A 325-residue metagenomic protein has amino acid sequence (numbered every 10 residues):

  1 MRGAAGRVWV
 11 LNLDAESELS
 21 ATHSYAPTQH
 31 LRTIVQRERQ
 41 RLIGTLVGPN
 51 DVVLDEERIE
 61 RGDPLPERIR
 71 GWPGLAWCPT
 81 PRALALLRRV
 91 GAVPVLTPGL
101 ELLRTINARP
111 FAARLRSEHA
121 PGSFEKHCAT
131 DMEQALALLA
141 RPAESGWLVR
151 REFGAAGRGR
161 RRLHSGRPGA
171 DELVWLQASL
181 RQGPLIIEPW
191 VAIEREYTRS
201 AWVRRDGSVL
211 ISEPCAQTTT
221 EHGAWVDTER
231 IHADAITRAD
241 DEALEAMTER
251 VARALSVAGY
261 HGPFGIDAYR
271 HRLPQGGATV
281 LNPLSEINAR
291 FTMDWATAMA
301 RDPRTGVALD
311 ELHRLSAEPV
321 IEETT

Functional and structural regions predicted by a protein language model:
R2-L11, E16-Q36, Q40-G44: N-terminal-proximal low-complexity accessory segments that begin disordered and transition into the first
R32-G48, V53-A137, R141, G154-A155: Conserved N-proximal alpha/beta basic substrate-recognition cap immediately N-terminal to, or forming the N-lobe
G122, G146-V149, H164-A192, A252-L255: Conserved ATP-binding module of the ATP-grasp superfamily
E125-C128, G146-E172, R195-T198, E221-I236: Glycine-rich phosphate-binding loop of ATP-grasp-fold ATP-dependent ligases
L148, L284-S285: Short hydrophobic beta-strand that contains or immediately precedes a catalytic carboxylate
D171-H222, Y269-L284: Phosphate-binding site of ATP-dependent enzymes
G223-T279, E318, E323-T324: A long amphipathic alpha-helix within ATP-dependent nucleotide-binding catalytic cores
R238-E242, A278-L281, A289-T325: C-terminal active-site "lid" helix and adjoining low-complexity regulatory extension at the edge of ATP-using catalytic
